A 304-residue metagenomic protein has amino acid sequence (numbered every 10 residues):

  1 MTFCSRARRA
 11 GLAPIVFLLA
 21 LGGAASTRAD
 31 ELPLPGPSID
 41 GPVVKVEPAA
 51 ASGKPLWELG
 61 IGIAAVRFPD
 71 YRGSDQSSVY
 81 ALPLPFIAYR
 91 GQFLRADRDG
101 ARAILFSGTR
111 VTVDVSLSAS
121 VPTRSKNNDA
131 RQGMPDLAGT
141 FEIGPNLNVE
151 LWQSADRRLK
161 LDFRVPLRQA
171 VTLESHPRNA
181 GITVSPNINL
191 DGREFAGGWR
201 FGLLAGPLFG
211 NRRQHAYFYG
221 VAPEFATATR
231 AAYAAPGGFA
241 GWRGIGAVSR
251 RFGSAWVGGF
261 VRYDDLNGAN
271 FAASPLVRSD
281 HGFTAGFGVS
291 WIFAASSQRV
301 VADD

Functional and structural regions predicted by a protein language model:
M1-K54, S296-D304: Cleavable N-terminal export/targeting peptides
E31-P35, S175-W256, D264-N267, L276: Outer-membrane beta-barrel transmembrane domain signature
V46-W57, R72-D75, Q92-V111, W152-L161 (+4 more regions): Short loop/turn motifs that connect adjacent beta-strands in outer-membrane beta-barrel proteins
W57, S77-P83, T109-V111, L137-I143 (+4 more regions): Residues that define the transmembrane beta-barrel architecture of outer-membrane proteins
W57-I61, P83, L94-A96, V111-V115 (+6 more regions): Transmembrane beta-strands of outer-membrane beta-barrel proteins
I63-R67, P83-Y89, G100-L105, I143-L151 (+6 more regions): Residues on the lipid-exposed face of transmembrane beta-strands in outer-membrane beta-barrel proteins
V66-R72, S120-K126, E150-S154, R168-S175 (+4 more regions): Sequence/structural signature of outer-membrane beta-barrel proteins
G244-D304: Predominantly the C-terminal beta-signal and adjacent terminal strand-loop region of outer-membrane beta-barrel
